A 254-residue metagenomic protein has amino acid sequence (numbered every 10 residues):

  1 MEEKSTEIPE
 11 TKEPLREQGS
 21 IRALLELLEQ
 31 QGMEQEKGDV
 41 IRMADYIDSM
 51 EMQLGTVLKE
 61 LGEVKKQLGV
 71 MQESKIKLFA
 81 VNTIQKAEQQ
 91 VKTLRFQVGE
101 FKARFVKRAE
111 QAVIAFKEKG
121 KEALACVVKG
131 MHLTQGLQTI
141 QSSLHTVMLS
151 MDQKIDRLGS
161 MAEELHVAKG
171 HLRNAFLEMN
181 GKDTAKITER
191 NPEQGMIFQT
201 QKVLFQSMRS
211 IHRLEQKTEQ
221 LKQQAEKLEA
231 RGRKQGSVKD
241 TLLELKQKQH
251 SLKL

Functional and structural regions predicted by a protein language model:
M1-K253: Gram-negative host-targeted secretion-system effectors, predominantly Type III and Type IV, recognized via long
